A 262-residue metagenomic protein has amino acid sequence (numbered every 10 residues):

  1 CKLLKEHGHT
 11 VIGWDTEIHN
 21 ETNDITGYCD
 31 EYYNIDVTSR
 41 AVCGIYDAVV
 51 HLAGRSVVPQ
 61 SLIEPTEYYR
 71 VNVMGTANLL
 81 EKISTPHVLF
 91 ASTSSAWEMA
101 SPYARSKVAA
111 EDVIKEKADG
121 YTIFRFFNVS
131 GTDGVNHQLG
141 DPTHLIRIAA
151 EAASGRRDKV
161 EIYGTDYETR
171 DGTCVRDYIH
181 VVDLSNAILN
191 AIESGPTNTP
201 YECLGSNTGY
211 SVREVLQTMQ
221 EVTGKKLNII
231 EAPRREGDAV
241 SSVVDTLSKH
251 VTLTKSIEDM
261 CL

Functional and structural regions predicted by a protein language model:
C1, I148-L262: C-terminal substrate-binding subdomain of Rossmann-fold SDR/epimerase-dehydratase oxidoreductases
C1-A48, D141: N-terminal Rossmann/SDR dinucleotide-binding element
V37-R70: NAD(P)H-binding glycine-rich loop region in Rossmannoid oxidoreductase-like domains and their noncatalytic homologs
V49, I63-L89, D112-V113: NAD(P)-cofactor binding segment of oxidoreductase domains
H51, A77-A104, G120-F124: Conserved Rossmann-fold NAD(P)-dependent oxidoreductase catalytic core, especially the SDR/UDP-sugar
Y69, V73, A100-V108, Q138-R147 (+2 more regions): Short-chain dehydrogenase/reductase
A96-P102, F124-H144, E168-T173: Flexible, glycine-rich beta-alpha linker
A100-F127, R147-R157: Active-site Tyr-X1-5-Lys
